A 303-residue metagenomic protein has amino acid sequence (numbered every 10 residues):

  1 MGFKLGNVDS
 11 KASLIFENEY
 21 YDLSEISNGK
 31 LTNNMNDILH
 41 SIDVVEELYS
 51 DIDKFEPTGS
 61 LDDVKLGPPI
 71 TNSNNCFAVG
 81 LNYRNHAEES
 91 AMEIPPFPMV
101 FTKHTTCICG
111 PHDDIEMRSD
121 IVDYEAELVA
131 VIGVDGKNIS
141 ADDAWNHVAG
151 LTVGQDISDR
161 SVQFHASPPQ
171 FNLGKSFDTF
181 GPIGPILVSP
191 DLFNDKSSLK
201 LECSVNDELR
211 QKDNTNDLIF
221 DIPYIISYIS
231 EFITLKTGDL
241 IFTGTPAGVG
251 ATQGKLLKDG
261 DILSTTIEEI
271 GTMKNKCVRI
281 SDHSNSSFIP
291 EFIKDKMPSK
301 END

Functional and structural regions predicted by a protein language model:
M1-I94, P98, S264, S281-S284 (+1 more regions): N-terminal non-catalytic cap/leader segment that marks the start of a structured domain
N7, K103-T105, A126-V134, T152-I157 (+3 more regions): Short, structured patches in soluble enzyme cores that scaffold and shape functional sites
G59, K65, H86, M92 (+1 more regions): Catalytic-pocket segment enriched in acidic/His residues
A78, D123-E125, K236, K258-D259: Residue-level recognition of short, solvent-exposed, well-ordered loop/turn junctions that link secondary-structure
E93-G110, Y124, D259-E269: Structural signature of FAD isoalloxazine-binding scaffolds in flavoprotein oxidoreductases
I108-V131: A structural-propensity feature for long, helix-poor, extended segments
K137-L151: N-terminal accessory regions of nucleic-acid-interacting proteins
